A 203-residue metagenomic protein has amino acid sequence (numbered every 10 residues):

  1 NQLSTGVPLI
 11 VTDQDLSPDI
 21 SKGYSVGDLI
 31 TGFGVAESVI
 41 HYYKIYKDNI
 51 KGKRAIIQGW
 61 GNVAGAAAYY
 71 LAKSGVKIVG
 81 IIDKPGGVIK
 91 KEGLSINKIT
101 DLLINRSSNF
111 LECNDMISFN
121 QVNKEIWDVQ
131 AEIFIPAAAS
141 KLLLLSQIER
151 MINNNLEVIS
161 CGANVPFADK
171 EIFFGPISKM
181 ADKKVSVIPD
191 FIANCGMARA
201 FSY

Functional and structural regions predicted by a protein language model:
N1-S25: N-terminal ligand-binding/catalytic initiation module
P18-K22, V26-Q130: Glycine-rich phosphate/diphosphate-binding loop of Rossmann-like nucleotide-binding domains
V35, F134, D190: Divalent metal-coordination and catalytic microenvironments
I40-D48, S140, E149, V165: Conserved helix-loop functional segments at active or binding sites
V63-A67, L142-S146, A168-K170, N194-M197: Short glycine/serine/threonine-rich phosphate/pyrophosphate-binding segments that cradle anionic phosphate groups
N123-A131, K141-I159: Rossmann-fold NAD(P) dinucleotide-binding segment
I135-A137, G162: Short, well-ordered coil/turn residues at beta-beta hairpins and beta-strand->alpha-helix junctions within
N153-Y203: Adenosine-phosphate binding glycine-rich loop
